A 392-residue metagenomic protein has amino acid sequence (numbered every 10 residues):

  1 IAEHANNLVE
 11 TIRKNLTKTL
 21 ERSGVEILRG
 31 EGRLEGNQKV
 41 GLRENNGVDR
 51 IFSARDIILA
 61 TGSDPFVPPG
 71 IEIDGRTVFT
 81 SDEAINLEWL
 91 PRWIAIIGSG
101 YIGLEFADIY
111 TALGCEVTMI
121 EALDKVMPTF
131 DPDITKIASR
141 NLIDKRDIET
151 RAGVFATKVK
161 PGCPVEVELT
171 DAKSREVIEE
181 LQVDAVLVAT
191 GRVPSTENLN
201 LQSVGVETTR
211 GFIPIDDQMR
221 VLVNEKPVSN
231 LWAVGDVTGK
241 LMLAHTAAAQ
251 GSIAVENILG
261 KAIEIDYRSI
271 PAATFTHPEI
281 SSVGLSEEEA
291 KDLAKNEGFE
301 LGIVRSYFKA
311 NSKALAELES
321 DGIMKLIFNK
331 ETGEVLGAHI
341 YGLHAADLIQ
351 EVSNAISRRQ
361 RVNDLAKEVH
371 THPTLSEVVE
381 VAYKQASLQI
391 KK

Functional and structural regions predicted by a protein language model:
N7-R13, T17, I85-N86, P91-A95 (+3 more regions): Rossmann-like dinucleotide-binding cores of NAD(P)H-dependent redox enzymes
G24, D64-F66, E207-T209, K261-P271 (+1 more regions): A short alpha-helix-loop-beta-strand transition element characteristic of N-terminal alpha/beta dinucleotide-binding
E26-L28, F79, E149-R151, W232 (+1 more regions): General small-molecule cofactor/ligand-binding pocket signal
E26-R29, R33-N45, G114-V223, E297-G298: A Rossmann-like FAD-binding core segment of flavoenzymes
R29, E35-N37, R43-T77: Glycine/serine-rich phosphate-binding loop and adjoining beta1-alpha1 elements at the start of nucleotide-handling
L59, I97-G98: Conserved N-terminal Rossmann-fold NAD(P)-binding element of oxidoreductases
D74-L90, L181-I258: FAD-site-proximal beta/loop scaffold in flavoenzymes
L259, F275-S286, K291-K392: Flexible, glycine-rich terminal cap/loop adjacent to redox cofactors in electron-transfer oxidoreductases
